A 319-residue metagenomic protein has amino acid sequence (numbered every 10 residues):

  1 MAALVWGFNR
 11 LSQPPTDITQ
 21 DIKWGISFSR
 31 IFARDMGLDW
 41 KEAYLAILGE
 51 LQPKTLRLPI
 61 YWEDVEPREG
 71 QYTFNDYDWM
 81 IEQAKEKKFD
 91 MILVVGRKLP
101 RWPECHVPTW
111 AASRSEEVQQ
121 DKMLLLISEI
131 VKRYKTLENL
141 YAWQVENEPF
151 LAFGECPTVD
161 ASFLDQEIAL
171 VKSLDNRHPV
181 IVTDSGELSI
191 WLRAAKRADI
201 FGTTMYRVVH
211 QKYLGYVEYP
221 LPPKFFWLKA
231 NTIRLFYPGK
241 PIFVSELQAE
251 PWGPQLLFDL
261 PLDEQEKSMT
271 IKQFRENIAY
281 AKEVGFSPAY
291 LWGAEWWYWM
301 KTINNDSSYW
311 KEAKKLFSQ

Functional and structural regions predicted by a protein language model:
L4-L48: Boundary/entry segment of secreted carbohydrate-active catalytic domains
P15, K41-P108, E155-I181, K196: Aromatic-lined substrate-binding rim segments of carbohydrate-active enzymes
R34-E50, K122-R133, D184-A194, T270-Y280: Short, acidic/polar
L48, L56, A84, I130 (+5 more regions): Conserved, mostly hydrophobic/aromatic
Y61-D76, L99-V118, P149-C156, G253-D263 (+1 more regions): Surface-exposed, active-site-proximal loop segments in enzymatic domains
K98-W102, M123-T158, Y290: Active-site groove signature of glycoside hydrolases
Y141, K240-S318: Substrate-binding cleft of secreted/luminal carbohydrate-active enzymes
S173, R177-I181, S185-L257, S307-A313: Glycoside hydrolase catalytic-domain groove-lining segments
